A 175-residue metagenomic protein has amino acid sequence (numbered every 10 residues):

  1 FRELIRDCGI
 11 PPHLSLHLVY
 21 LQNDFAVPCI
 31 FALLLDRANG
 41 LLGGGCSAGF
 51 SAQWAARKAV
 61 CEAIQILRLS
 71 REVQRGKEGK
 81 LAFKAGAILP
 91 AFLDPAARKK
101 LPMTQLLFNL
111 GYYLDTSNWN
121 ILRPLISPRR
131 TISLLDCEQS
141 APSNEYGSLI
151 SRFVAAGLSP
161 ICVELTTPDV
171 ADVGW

Functional and structural regions predicted by a protein language model:
F1-W175: Helix-biased "structured C-terminal domain" signature
